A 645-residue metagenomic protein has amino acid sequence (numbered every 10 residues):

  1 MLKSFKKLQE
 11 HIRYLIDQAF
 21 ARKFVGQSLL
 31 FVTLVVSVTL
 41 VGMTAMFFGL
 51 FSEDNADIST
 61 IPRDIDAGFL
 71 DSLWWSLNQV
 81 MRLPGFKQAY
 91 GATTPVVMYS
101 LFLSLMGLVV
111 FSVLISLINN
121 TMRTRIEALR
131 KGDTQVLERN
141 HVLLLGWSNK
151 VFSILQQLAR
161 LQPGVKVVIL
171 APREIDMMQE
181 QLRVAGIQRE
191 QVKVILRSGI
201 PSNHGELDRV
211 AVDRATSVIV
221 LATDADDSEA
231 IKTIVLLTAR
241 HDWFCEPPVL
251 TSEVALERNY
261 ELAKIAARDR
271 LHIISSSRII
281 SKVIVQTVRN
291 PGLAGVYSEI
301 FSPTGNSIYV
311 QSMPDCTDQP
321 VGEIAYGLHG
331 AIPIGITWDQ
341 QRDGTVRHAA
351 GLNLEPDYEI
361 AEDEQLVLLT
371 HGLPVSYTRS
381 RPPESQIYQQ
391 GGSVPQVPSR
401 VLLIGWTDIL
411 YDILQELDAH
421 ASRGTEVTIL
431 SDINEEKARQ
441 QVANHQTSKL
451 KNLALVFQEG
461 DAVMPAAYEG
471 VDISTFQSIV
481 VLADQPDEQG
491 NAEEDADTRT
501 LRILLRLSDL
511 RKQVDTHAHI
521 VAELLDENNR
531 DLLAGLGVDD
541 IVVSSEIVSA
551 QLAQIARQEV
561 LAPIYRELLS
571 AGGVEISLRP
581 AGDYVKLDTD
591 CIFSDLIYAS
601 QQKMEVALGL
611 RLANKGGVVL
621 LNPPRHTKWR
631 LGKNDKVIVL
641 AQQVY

Functional and structural regions predicted by a protein language model:
M1-Y645: Cytosolic regulatory regions of ion transport systems
